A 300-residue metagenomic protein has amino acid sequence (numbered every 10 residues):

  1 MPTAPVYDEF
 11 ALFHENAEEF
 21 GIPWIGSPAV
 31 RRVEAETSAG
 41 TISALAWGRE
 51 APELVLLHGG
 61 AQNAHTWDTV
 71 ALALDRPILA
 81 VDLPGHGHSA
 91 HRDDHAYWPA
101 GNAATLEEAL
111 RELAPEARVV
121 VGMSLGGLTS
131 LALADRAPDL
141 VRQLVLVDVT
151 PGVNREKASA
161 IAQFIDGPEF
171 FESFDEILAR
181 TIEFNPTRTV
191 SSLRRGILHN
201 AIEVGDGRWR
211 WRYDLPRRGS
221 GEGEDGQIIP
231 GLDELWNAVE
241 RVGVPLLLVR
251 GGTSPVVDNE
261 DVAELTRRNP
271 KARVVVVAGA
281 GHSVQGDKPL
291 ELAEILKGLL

Functional and structural regions predicted by a protein language model:
M1-P52, D75-R76, A114-E116, K297-L300: Alpha/beta-hydrolase fold catalytic core
S38, A80-V121, E294: Active-site loop/oxyanion-hole signature of alpha/beta-hydrolase fold enzymes
G40-H88: Conserved HGGG/HGGXW glycine-rich cap/lid loop of the alpha/beta-hydrolase fold
P115-R155: Conserved hydrolase catalytic core segment
V147-D175: A catalytic-pocket lid/entrance helix-loop region that shapes and gates access to the active site across common
E172-I229: Conserved alpha/beta-hydrolase catalytic His-Asp/Glu region
V204-R268, R273-V276: Conserved serine/cysteine hydrolase catalytic core
V277-P289, A293: Catalytic histidine-centered segment of alpha/beta-hydrolase-like enzymes
